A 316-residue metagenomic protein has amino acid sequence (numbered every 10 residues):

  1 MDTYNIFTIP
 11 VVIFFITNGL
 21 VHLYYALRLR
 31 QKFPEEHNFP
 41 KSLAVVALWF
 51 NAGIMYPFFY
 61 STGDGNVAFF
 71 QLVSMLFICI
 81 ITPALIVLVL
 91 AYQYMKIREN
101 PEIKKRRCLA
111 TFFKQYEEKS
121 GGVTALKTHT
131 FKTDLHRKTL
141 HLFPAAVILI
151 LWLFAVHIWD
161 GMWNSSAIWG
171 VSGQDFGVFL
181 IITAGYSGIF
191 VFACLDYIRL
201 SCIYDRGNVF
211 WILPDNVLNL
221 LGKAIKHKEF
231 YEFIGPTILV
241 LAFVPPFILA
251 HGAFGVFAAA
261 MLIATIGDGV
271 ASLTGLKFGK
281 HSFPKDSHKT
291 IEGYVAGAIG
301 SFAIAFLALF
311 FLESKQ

Functional and structural regions predicted by a protein language model:
M1-I16, L23-Q316: Interhelical loop and helix-boundary elements at the membrane-water interface of polytopic inner-membrane proteins
